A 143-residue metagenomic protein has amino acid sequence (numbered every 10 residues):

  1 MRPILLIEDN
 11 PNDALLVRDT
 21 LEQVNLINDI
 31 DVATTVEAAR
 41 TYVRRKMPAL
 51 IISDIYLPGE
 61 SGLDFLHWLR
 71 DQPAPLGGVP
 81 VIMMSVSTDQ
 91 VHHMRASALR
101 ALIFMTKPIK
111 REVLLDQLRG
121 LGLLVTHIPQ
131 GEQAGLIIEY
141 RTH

Functional and structural regions predicted by a protein language model:
E8: Conserved acidic carboxylate
P11-A33: Two-component/phosphorelay signaling modules centered on CheY-like receiver
V32-L50: Acidic, metal-coordinating helix/loop segments flanking the phosphotransfer/catalytic sites of two-component signaling
T41, L63-G77: Short amphipathic alpha-helix used as the core "switch/output" element in two-component signaling
D54-I55, S85: Active-site residues of response regulator receiver
D64, T88-M105: Alpha4 helix (beta4-alpha4-beta5 surface) of REC/receiver domains from two-component response regulators
I109-R119: C-terminal output helix
L123-H143: CheY-like receiver
